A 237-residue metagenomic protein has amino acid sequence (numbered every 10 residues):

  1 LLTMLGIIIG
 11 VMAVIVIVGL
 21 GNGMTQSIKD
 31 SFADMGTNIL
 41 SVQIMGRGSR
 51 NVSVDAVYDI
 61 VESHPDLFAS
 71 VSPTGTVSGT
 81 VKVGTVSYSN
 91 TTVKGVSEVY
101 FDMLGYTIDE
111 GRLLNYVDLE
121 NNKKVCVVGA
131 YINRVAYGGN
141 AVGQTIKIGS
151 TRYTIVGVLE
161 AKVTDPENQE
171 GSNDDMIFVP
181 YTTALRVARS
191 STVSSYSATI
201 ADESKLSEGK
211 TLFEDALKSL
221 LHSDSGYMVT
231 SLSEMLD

Functional and structural regions predicted by a protein language model:
L1, S219-D237: Membrane-helix entry/capping segments
L1-G23: Short, strongly hydrophobic transmembrane alpha-helices
I8, D34, V187-S191: Short, flexible turn/loop "capping" segments at secondary-structure junctions
I8, I17, S41, V125 (+1 more regions): Short aromatic/hydrophobic contact patches that present stacked aromatics for nucleic-acid/ligand binding
G21-T92, V99-D102, R134, L185-R186 (+3 more regions): Hydrophobic, regular-secondary-structure patches
P65-S70, N140, T192, E234: Glycine-centered tight turns that cap/initiate beta-strands
T74-G75, V86-V187, S191, E203 (+1 more regions): Hydrophobic secondary-structure segments that place a key small or acidic residue at a functional site
Q144, V187-A188, S194-T199, S207 (+1 more regions): Extracytoplasmic/periplasmic membrane-proximal domains and adjacent transmembrane bundles of envelope biogenesis
